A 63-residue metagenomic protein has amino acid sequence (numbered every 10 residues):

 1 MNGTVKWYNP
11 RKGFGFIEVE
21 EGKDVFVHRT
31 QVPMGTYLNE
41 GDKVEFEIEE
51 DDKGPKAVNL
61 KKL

Functional and structural regions predicted by a protein language model:
N2-R29, G35-Y37, K56-N59: S1/OB-fold single-stranded RNA-binding interface
V5, V44, I48-E50: Hydrophobic beta-strand positions in extracellular immunoglobulin-like domains
P33-E45: Short nucleic-acid-contacting surface segments enriched for D/E, G, S/T with interspersed K/R
E49-L63: OB-fold/S1-family single-stranded nucleic acid-binding modules
